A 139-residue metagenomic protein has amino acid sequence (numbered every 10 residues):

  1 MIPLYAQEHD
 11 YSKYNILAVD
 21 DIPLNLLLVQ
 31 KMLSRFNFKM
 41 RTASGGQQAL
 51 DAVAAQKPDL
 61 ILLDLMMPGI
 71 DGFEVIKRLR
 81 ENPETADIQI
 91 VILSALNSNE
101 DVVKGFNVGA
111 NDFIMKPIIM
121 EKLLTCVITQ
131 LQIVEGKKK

Functional and structural regions predicted by a protein language model:
M1-N15, L124, I128-K139: Non-catalytic signal-transmission and effector/linker regions of two-component phosphorelay proteins
L27-R35: Charged docking surfaces used in two-component/phosphorelay signaling
T42-L60: Acidic, metal-coordinating helix/loop segments flanking the phosphotransfer/catalytic sites of two-component signaling
M67: Receiver (REC) domain active-site loop signature in two-component systems and cognate sites in sensor histidine kinases
N82, L96-N97: Short, conserved "switch-loop" micro-motifs in signal-transduction and mechanochemical regulators
